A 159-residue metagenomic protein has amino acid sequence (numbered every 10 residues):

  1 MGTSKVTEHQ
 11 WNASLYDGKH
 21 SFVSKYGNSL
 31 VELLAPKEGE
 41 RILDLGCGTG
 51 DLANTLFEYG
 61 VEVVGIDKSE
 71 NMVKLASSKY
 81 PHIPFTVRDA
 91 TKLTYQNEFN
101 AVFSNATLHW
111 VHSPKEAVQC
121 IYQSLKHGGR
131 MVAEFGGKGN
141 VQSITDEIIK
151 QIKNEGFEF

Functional and structural regions predicted by a protein language model:
M1-E40, D51-T55, M72-L75, K79: Conserved class I S-adenosyl-L-methionine
K25, D51, E70-N71, H109-H112 (+2 more regions): Short alpha-helical
V31, N54-F57, V118-Y122, T145 (+1 more regions): A structural alpha-helix within SAM-dependent methyltransferase catalytic domains
L43-L45, T49-L93: Class I SAM-dependent methyltransferase SAM/SAH-binding core
T91-V102: A short acidic, Gly/Pro-enriched loop at the edge of an enzyme's catalytic core that lines a small-molecule cofactor
A101-P114: A short SAM/SAH-binding and catalytic strip from SAM-dependent methyltransferases
K115-R130: A short glycine-rich, Lys/Arg-flanked "PGG" loop and its adjoining helix->strand segment in the class I
R130-F157: Conserved class I S-adenosyl-L-methionine
